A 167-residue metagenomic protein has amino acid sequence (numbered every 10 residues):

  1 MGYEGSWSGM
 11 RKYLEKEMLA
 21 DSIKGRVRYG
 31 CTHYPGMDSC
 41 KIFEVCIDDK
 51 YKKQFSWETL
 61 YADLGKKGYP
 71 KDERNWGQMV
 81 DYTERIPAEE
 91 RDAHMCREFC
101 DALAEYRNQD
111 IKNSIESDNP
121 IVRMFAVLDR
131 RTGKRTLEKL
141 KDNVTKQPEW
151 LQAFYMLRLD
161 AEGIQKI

Functional and structural regions predicted by a protein language model:
M1-I167: Alpha-helical scaffold segments
